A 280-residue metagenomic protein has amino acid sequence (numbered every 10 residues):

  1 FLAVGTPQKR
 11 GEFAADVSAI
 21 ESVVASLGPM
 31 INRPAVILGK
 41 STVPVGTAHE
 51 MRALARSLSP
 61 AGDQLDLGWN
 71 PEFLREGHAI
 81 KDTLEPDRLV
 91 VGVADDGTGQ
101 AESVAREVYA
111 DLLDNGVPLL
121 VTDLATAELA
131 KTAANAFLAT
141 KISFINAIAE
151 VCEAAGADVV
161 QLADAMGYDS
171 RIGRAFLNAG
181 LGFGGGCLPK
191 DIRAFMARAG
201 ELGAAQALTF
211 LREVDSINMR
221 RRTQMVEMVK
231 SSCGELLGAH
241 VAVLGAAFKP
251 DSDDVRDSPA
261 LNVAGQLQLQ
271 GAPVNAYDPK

Functional and structural regions predicted by a protein language model:
F1-K280: Structural/interface elements that position substrates and couple domains in central-metabolism enzymes
